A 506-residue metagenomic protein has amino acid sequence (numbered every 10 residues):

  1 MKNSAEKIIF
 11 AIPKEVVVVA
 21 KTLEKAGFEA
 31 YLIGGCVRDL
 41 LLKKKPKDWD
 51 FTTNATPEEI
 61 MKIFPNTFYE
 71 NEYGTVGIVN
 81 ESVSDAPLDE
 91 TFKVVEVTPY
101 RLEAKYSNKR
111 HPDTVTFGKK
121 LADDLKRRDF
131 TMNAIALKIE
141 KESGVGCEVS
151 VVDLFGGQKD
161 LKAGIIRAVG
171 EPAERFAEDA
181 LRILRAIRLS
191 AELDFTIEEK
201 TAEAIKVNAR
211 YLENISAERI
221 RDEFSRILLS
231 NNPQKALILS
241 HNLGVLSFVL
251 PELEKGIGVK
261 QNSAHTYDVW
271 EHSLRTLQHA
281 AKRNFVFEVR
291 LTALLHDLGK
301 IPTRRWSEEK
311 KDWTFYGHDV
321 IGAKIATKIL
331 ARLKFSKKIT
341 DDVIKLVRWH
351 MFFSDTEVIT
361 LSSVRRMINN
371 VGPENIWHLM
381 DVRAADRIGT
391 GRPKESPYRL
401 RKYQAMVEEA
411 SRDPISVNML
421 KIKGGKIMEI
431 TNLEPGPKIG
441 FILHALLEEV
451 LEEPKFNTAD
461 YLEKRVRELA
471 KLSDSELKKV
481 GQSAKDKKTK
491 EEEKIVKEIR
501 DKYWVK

Functional and structural regions predicted by a protein language model:
M1-K506: Catalytic cores of the polymerase beta-like nucleotidyltransferase superfamily and closely associated nucleotide
